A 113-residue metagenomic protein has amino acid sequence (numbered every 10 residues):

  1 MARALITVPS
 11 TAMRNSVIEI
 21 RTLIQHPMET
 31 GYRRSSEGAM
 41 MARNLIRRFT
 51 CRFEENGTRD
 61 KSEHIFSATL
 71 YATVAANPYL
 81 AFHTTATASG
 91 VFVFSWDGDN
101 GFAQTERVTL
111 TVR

Functional and structural regions predicted by a protein language model:
A4-L70, A75: Contiguous segments within soluble domain cores/interaction surfaces
V17, T87-V91: Extracellular Ig-like/FN3 beta-sandwich strand-entry sites
I46, T84-A88: Eukaryote-biased detector of low-complexity, proline/serine/threonine-rich segments and adjacent exposed loops
P78-F82: Short strand-edge motifs at loop-to-beta-strand transitions and within beta-strands of extracellular beta-rich domains
G90-G98: Short, aromatic- and glycine-rich surface loops/edge beta-strands on solvent-exposed regions
D97-R107: Short acidic/polar inter-strand loop motif in beta-rich domains
T109-R113: Short beta-strand edge segments in extracellular beta-sheet folds
